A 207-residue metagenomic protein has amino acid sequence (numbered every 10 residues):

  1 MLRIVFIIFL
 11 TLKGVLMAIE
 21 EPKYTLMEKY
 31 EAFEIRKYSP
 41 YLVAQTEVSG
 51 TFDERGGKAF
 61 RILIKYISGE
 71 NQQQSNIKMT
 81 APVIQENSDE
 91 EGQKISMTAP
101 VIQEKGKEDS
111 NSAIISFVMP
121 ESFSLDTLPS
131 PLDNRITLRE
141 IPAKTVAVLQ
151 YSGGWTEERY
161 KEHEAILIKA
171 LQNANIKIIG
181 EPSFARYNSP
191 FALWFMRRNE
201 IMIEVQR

Functional and structural regions predicted by a protein language model:
L2-R207: A solvent-exposed interaction/effector surface
